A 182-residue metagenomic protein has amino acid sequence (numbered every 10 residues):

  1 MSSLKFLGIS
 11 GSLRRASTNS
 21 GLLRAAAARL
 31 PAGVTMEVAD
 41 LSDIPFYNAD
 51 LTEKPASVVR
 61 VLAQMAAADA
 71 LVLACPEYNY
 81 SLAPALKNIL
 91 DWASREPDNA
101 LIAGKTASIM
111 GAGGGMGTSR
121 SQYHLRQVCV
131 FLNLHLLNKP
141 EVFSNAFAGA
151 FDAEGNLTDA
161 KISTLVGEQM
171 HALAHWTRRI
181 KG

Functional and structural regions predicted by a protein language model:
M1-S2, L7, R60, L136-G182: Glycine-rich phosphate/pyrophosphate-binding loop and the adjoining helix
S2-G33: N-terminal beta1-alpha1 ligand-phosphate binding loop
F6, N19, L23, V58 (+5 more regions): A general structural signal for well-ordered alpha-helical segments in protein cores
L30-E37, H135: A generic structural motif
V38-A56, A150-D152: N-terminal beta-loop-helix "entrance" segment that forms/cooperates in small-molecule cofactor or anionic ligand
A56-N133: Helix-loop-strand module that forms the ligand-binding subsite of alpha/beta enzymes
